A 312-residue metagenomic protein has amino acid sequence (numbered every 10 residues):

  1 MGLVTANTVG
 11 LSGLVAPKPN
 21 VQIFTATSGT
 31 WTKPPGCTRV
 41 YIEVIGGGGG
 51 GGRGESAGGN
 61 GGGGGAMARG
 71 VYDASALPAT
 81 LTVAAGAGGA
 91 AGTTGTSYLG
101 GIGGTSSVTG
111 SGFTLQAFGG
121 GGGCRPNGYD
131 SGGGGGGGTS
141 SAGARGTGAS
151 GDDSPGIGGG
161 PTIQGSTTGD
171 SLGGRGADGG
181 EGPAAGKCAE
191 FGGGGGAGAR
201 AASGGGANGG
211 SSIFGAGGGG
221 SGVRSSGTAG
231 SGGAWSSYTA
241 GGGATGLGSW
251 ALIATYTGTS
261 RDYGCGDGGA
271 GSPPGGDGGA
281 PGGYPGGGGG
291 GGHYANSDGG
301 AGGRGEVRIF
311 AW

Functional and structural regions predicted by a protein language model:
M1-Y41, V71-D73, E306-W312: Enriched but not universal
V4, L77, Y129-D130, G134-S154 (+2 more regions): Generic hydrophobic, helix-prone segments enriched in Leu/Val/Ile
G10, G121-C124: Residue-level detector of flexible, active-site-proximal loop/helix-junction positions within diverse enzyme catalytic
V21, R39, T80, T105 (+5 more regions): A residue-level signal for beta-strand positions that form part of recognition/binding surfaces within mature
I23, T30-P34, V44-G110, G123-G128 (+9 more regions): Glycine-rich strand-loop-strand elements at beta-sheet edges
G61, G88-G92, G100-G103, G122 (+7 more regions): Collagen triple-helix signature
T114-G121: Short amphipathic beta-strand/extended segments with alternating polar/hydrophobic composition
A117, Y284-G286: Bulky hydrophobic/aromatic "packing anchor" residues in well-ordered structure
